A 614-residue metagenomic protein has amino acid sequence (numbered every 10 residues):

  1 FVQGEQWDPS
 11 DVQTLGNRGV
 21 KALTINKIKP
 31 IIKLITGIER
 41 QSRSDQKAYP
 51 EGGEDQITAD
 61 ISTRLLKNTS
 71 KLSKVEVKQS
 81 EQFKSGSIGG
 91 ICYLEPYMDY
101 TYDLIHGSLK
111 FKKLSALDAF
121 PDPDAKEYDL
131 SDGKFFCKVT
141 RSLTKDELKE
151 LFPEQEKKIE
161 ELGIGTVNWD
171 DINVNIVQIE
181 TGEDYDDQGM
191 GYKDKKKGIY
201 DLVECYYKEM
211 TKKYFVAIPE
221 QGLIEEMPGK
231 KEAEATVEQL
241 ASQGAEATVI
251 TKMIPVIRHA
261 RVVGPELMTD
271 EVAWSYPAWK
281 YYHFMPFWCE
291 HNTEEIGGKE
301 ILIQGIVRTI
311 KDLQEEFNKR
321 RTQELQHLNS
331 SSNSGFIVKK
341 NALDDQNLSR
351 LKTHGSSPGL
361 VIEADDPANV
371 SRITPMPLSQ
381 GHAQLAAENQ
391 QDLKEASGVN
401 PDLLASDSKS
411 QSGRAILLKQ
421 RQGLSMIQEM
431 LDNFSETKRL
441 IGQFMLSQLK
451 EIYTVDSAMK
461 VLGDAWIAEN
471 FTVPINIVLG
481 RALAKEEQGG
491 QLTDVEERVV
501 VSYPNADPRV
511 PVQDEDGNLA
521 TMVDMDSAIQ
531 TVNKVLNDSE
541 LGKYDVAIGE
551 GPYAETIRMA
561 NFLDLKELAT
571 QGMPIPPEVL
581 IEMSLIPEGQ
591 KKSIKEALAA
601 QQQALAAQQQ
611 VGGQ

Functional and structural regions predicted by a protein language model:
F1-G16, K71, G86, L94 (+13 more regions): C-terminal anchoring/interaction modules
F1-G52, T58-D99, H106, L114-S115 (+1 more regions): N-terminal-proximal low-complexity accessory segments that begin disordered and transition into the first
S42-K71, V139-S142, L151-E154, E161-N173: Acidic/polar, low-complexity linker and loop regions
K110-A125, S131-L143, E147: N-terminal accessory/interface modules of nucleic-acid-binding and processing proteins
G191, G198: Acidic, glycine-anchored loop motifs typical of Ca2+
K212: Polyanion-binding catalytic cores of nucleic-acid enzymes and NTP/SAM-utilizing transferases
